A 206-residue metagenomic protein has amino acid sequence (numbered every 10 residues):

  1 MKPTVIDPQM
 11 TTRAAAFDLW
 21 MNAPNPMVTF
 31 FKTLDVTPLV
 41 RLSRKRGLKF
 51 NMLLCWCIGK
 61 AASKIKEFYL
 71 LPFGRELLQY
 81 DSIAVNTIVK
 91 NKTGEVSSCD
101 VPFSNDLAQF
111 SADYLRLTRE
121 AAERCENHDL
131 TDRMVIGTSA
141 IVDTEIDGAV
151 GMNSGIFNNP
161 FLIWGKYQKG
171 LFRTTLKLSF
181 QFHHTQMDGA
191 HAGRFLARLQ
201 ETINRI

Functional and structural regions predicted by a protein language model:
M1-A14, D18, A23-N25, P38 (+7 more regions): Domain-scale detector for complete catalytic domains at protein termini or as standalone homologs
K2-Q9, M21-L53, L71-V85, I156 (+2 more regions): Gly/Ser/Thr-rich phosphate-binding loops and adjoining beta-strand/alpha-helix segments that form adenosine-phosphate
M27-K32, L39-R46, G94-A108, M187: Acyl-group handling in specialized metabolite and lipid biosynthesis
V40-K64, L176, F180-F195: Acyl activation and transfer enzymes in specialized metabolism, enriched for ANL adenylate-forming modules
S63-D100: Hydrophobic/aromatic-rich structural module bridging two neighboring secondary-structure elements via a short loop
N91-I146: Helical lid/core segments from catalytic subdomains that handle acyl or acyl-like groups
L117-C125, D129, L162-I163, F180-F182 (+2 more regions): Plant-skewed but cross-kingdom recognition/interaction modules and surfaces
A149-Q181, T185-M187, A192-A197: Intrinsically disordered, low-complexity linker/assembly segments
